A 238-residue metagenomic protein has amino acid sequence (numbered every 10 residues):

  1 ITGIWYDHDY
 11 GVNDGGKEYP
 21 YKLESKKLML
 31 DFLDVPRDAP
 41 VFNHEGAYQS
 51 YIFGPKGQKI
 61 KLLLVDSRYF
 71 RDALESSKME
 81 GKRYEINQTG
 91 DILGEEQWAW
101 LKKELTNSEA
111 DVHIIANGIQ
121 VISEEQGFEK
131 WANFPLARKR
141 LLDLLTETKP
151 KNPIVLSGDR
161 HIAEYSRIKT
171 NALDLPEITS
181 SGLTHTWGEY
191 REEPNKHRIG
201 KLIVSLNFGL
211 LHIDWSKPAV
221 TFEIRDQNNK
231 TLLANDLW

Functional and structural regions predicted by a protein language model:
I1-W238: Long, structured stretches of catalytic cores involved in phosphate-ester chemistry, encompassing
